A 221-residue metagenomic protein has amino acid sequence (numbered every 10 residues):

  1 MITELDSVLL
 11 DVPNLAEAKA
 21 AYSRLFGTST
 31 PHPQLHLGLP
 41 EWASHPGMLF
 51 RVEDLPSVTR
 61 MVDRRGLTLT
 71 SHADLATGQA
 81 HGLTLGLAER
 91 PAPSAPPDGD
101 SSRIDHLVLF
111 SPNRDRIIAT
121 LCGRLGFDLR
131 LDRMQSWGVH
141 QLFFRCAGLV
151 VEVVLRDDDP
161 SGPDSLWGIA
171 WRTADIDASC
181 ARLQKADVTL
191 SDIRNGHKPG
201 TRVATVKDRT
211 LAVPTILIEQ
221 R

Functional and structural regions predicted by a protein language model:
M1-G38, M61, L109-V150, A178 (+2 more regions): Core segments of cupin and vicinal oxygen chelate
M1-S7, P56-R103, R133, W137 (+2 more regions): Vicinal oxygen chelate
E4-N14, L37-T68, D74-Q79, R103-N113 (+2 more regions): Vicinal oxygen chelate
P13, P31-P33, P40, P46 (+4 more regions): Proline-rich intrinsically disordered, low-complexity coils
H36-E41, G86-L87, V153: Active-site-proximal beta-strand elements of phosphoester/diester hydrolases
